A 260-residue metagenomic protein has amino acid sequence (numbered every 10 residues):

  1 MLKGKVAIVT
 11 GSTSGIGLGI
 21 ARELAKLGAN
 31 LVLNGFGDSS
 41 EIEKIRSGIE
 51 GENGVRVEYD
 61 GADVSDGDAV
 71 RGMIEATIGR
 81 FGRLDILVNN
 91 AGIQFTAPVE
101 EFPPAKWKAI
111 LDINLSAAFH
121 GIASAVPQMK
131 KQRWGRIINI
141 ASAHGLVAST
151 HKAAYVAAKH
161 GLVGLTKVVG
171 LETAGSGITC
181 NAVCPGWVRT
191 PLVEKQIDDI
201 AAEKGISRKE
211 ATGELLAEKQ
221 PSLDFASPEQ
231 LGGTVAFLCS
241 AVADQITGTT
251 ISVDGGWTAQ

Functional and structural regions predicted by a protein language model:
V6, T13-G15: Conserved glycine-rich cofactor-binding loop
L27-K44: Conserved glycine-rich Rossmann-like NAD(P)H-binding loop of the short-chain dehydrogenase/reductase
P98-V99, P103-L111, I137, L216: Substrate-binding pocket helix/loop in short-chain dehydrogenase/reductase
I122, A158, T166: Active-site helix of classical SDR
I122, V126, K130, W134 (+2 more regions): C-terminal substrate-recognition "lid" of short-chain dehydrogenase/reductases
S142: Residue(s) in the substrate-gating loop at a strand-loop-helix junction that position the organic substrate next
A174, T179, I246-G248: Short, small/polar-rich loop/turn modules that mediate ligand/substrate recognition or access, typified
